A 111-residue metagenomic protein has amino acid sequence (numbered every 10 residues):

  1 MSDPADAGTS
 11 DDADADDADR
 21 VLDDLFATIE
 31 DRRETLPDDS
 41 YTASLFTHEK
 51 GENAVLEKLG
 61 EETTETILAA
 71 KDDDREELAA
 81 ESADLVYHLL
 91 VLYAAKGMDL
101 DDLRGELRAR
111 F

Functional and structural regions predicted by a protein language model:
M1-E81, Y87-F111: Flexible "arm" and connector segments at domain edges
